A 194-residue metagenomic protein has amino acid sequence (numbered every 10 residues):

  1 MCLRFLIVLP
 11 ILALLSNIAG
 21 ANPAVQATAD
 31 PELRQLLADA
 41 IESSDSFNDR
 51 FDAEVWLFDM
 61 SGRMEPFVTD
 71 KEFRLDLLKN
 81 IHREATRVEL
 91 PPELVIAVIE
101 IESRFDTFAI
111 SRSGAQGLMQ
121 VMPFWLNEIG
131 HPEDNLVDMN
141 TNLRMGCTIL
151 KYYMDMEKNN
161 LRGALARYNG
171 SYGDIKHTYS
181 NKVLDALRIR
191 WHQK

Functional and structural regions predicted by a protein language model:
M1-F5: Positively charged n-region of N-terminal signal peptides that target proteins for export
L6-S16: Bacterial N-terminal signal peptides
N17-P23: Sec/Tat signal peptide C-region and signal peptidase I cleavage site
P23-V25, E32, D39-K194: Catalytic glycan-binding domains that act on GlcNAc-containing polysaccharides
